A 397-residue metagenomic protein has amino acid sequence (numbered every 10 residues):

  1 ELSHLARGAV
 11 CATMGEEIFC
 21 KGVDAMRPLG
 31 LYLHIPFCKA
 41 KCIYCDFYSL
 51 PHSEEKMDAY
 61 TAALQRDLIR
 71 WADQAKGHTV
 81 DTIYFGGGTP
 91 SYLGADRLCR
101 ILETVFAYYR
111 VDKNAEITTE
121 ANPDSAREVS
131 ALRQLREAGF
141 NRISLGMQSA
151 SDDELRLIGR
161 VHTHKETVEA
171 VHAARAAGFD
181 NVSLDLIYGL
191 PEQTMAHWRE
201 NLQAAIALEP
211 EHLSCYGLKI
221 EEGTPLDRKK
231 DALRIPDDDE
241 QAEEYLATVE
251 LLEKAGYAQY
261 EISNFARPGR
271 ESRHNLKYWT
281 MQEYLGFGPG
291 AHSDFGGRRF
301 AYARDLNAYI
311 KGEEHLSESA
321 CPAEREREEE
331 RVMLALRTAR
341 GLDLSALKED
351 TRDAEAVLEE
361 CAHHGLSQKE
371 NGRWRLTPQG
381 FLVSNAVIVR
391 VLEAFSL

Functional and structural regions predicted by a protein language model:
L2-A12: Extreme N-terminal basic, low-complexity initiation segments that serve as generic localization/processing leaders
H4, G15, F19-L31, K76-H78: N-terminal [4Fe-4S]-dependent radical SAM core
M26-P28, S49-Q74, H78-D350: C-terminal scaffold of the Radical SAM
P36-F47: Local cysteine-cluster metal-coordination motifs and their immediate loop/turn environment, predominantly Fe-S cluster
E349-A362: Short amphipathic alpha-helical interaction segments
A362-G372: A short, conserved structural fragment
R373-T377: Minor-groove-contacting beta-hairpin "wing" of winged helix-turn-helix DNA-binding domains
F381-L397: Short, amphipathic alpha-helical interaction segments positioned at domain boundaries
